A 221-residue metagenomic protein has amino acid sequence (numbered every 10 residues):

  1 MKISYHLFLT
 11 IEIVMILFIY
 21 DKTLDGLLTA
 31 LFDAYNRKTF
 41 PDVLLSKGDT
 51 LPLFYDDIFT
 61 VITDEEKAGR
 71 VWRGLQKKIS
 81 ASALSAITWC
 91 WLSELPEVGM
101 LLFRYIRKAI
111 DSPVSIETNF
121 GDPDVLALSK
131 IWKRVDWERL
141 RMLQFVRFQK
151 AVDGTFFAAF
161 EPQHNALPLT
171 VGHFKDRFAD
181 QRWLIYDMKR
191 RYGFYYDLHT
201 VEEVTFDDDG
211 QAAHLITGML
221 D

Functional and structural regions predicted by a protein language model:
M1-I3, T39, Q181: Short intrinsically disordered, low-complexity coil segments enriched in acidic
K2-V14: Short, Lys/Arg-enriched N-terminal segments with co-localized hydrophobic residues within the first ~10-30 amino acids
E12, L17, L44-S46, T63-K67 (+1 more regions): Extended, charged helical/alpha-beta scaffold domains that provide interaction surfaces
I13-D64: N-terminal ordered "arm"
Y35-K38, G74, K78: Generic N-terminal helix/loop capping motif
